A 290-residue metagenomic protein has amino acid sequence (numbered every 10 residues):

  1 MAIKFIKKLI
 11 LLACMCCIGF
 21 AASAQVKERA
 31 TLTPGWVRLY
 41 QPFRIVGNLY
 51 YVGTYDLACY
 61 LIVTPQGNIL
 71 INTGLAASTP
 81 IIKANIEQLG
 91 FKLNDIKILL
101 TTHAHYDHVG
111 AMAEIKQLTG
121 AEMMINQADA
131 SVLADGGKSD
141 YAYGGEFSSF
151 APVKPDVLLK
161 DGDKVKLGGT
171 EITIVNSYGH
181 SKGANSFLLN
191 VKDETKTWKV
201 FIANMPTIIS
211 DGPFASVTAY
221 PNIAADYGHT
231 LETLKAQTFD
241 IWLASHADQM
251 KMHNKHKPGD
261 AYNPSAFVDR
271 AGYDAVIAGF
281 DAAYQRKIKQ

Functional and structural regions predicted by a protein language model:
M1-I10: Bacterial N-terminal signal peptides that target proteins for export
M15-S23: Hydrophobic h-region of N-terminal signal peptides that target proteins for export in Gram-negative bacteria
V26-T31, R38-L39, R44-V46, D95 (+3 more regions): Metallo-beta-lactamase
G35-L89, L93, S186-I208: Conserved beta-strand hairpin/beta-sheet module of binuclear metal-dependent hydrolase folds, prominently
N48, I62, N72, I82 (+7 more regions): Divalent metal-coordination and catalytic microenvironments
L49, A77-P80, E87-K164, V268 (+1 more regions): Active-site HxH/HxHxD metal-binding segment of metal-dependent hydrolases
L75-A77, K164-L167, E171-G259, F267 (+1 more regions): Metallo-beta-lactamase
S265-Q290: C-terminal regulatory/interaction regions
